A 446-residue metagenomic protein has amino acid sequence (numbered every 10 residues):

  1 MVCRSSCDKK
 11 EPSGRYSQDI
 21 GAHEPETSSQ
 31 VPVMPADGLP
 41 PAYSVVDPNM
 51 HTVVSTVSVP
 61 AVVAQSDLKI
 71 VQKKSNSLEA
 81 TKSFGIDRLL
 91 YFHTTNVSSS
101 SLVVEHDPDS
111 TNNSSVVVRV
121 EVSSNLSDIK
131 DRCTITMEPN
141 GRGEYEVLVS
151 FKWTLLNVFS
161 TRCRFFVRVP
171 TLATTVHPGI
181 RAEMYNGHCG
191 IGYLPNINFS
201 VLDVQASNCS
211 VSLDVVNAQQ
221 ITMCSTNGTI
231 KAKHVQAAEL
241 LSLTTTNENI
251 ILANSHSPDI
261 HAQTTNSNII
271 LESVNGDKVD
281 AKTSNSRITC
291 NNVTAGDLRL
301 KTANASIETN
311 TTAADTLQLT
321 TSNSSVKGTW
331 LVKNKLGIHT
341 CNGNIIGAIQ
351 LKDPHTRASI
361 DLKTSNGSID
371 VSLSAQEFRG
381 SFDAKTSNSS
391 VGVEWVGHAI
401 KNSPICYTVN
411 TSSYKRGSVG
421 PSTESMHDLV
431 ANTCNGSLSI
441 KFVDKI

Functional and structural regions predicted by a protein language model:
M1-I446: Intrinsically disordered, low-complexity terminal regions
